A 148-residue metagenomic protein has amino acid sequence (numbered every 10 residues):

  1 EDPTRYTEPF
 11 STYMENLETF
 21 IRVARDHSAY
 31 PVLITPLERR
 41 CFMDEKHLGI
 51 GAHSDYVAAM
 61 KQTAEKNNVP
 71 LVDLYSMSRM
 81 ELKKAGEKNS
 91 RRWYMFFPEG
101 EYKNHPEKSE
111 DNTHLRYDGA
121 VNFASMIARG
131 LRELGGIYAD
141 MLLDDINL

Functional and structural regions predicted by a protein language model:
E1-V121, S125-L143: Alpha-helical cap/lid subdomain in secreted, periplasmic, or secretory-pathway luminal O-acyl-processing enzymes
D144-L148: A short, charged, Gly/Pro-tolerant segment at domain boundaries
